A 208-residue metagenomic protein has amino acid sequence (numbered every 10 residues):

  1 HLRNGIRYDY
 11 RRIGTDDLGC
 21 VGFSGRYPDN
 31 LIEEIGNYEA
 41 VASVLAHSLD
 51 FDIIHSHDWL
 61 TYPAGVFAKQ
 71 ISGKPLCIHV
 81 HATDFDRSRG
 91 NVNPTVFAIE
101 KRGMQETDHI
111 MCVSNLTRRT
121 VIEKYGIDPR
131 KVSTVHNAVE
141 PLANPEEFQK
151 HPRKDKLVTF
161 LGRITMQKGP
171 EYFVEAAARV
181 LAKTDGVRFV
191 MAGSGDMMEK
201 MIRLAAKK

Functional and structural regions predicted by a protein language model:
H1-S48: A conserved catalytic-core segment of Leloir-type glycosyltransferases
E34-V41, K74-C77, F85-R102, P141: Nucleotide-sugar donor phosphate/pyrophosphate-binding loop at the beta->alpha transition of glycosyltransferases
S43-S48, Q70, N93-I110: Membrane-proximal helix-turn-helix segments that form the acceptor-binding/catalytic region of lipid-linked
I53-H55, Y62, V66-R87: Active-site proximal beta-strand in glycosyltransferases
I54-H55, E106-N115: A short beta-strand/loop micro-motif in the catalytic core of glycosyltransferases that engages the nucleotide-sugar
L116, A138: Carbohydrate-associated surface elements
K150-A178, V190: Conserved donor-binding/catalytic core segment of Leloir-type glycosyltransferases
M191-G193, E199-K208: Nucleotide-activated donor-binding/catalytic signature segment of Leloir-type glycosyltransferases, i.e., the conserved
